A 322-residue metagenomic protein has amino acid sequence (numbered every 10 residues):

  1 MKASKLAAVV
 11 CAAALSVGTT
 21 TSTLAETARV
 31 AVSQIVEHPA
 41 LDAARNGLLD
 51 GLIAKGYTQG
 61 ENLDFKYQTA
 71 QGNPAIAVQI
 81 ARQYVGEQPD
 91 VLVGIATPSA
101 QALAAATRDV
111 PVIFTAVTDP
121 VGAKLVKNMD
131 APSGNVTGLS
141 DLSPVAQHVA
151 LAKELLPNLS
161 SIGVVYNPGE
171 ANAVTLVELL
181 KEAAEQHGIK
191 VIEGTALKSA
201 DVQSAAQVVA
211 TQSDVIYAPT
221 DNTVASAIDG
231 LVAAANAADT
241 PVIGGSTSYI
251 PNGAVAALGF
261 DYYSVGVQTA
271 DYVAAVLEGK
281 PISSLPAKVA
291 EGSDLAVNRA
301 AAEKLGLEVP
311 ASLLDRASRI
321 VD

Functional and structural regions predicted by a protein language model:
K2-C11, G18-T19, L24-D322: Short hydrophobic alpha-helices and adjacent helix-cap/hinge residues
